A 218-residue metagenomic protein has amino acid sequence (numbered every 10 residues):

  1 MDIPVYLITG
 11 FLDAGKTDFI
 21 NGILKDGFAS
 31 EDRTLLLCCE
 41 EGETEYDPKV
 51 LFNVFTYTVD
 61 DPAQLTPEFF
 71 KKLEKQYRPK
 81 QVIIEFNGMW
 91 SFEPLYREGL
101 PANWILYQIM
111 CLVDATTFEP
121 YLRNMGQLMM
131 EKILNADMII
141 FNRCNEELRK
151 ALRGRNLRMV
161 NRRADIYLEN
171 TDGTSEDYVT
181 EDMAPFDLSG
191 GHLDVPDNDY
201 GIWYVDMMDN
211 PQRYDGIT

Functional and structural regions predicted by a protein language model:
D2-T9, D13-Q108, L112-P120: Nucleotide-state-sensitive switch-loop elements of NTP-binding domains
K25-D26, V54-Y57, N103-W104, L128-K132 (+2 more regions): Short, low-complexity, polar/charged sequence segments that are solvent-exposed and flexible
L37-C38, Q127, S175: Residue-level signal for alpha-helical context at structural boundaries
G42-P48, E119, E146-L152, E176-D177: Short, charged/polar "capping" segments at the starts of alpha-helices and the immediately preceding loops
Q81-N161, D165-E169: Phosphate/Mg2+-binding loops and adjacent switch elements in nucleotide/diphosphate-handling enzyme cores
F141-N142, A151-T218: OB-fold and OB-like single-stranded nucleic-acid-recognition modules and their adjacent interaction interfaces
